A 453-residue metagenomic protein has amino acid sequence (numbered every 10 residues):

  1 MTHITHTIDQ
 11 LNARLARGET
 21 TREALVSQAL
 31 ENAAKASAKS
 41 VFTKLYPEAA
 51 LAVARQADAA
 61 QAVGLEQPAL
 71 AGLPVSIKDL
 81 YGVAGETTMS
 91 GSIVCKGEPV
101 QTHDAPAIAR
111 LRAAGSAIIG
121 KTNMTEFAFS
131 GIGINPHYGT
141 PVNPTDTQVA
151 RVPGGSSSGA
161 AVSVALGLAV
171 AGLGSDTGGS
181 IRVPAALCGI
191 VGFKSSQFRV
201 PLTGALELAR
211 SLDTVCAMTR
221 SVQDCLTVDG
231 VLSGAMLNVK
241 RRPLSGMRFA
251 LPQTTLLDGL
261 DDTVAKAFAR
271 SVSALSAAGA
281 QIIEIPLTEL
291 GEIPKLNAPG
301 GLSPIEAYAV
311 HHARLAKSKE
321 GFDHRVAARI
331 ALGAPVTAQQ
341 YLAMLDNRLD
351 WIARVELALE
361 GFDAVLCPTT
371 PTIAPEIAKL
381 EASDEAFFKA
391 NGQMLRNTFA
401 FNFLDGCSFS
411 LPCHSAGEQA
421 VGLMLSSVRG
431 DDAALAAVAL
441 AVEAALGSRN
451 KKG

Functional and structural regions predicted by a protein language model:
M1-A52, A277-A278, Q340, N450-G453: An N-terminal boundary/leader segment
G18, G72, A113, A169 (+2 more regions): Glycine-rich, small-residue loops and helix-cap segments that act as flexible hinges at active-site edges
E19-S27, R55, A105, T263-P286 (+3 more regions): Acyltransferase
A29, A50, C225, F249 (+4 more regions): Residue-level signal for inorganic ion chemistry
K35, L166-D258, A269-A278, L342 (+1 more regions): Structural helix-boundary/capping segments
A57-P74, R241-F249: Immediate post-signal peptide segment of exported/extracytoplasmic ligand-binding proteins
L70-I93, A150, G246-R248, G301-I352 (+2 more regions): Short helix-loop capping/hinge segments that flank enzyme active sites or metal/cofactor-binding pockets
L70-T214, T254, C367-F387: Short glycine/serine-rich loop/turn segments
